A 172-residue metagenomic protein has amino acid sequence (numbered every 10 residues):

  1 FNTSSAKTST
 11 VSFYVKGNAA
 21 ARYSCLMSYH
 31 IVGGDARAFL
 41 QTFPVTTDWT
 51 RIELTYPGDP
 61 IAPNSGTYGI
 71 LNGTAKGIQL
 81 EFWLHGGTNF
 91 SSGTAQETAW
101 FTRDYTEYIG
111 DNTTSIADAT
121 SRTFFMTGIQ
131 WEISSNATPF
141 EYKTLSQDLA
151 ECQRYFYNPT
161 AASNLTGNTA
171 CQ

Functional and structural regions predicted by a protein language model:
F1-Q172: Polar, enzyme-active/binding microenvironments
